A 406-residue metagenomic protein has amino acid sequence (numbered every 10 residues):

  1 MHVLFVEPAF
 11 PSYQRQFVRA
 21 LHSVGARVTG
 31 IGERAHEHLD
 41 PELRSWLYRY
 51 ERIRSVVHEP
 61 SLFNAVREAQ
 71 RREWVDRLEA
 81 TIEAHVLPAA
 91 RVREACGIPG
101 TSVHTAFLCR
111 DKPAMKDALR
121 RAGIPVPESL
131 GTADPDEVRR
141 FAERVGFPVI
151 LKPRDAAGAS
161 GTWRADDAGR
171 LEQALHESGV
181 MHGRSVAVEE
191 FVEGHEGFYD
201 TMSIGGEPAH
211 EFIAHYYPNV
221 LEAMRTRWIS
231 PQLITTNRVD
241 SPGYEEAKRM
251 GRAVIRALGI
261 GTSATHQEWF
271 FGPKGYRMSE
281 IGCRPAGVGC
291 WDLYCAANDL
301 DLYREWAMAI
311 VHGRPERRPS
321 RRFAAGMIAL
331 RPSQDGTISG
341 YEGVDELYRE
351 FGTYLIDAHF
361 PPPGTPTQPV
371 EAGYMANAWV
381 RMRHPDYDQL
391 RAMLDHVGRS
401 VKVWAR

Functional and structural regions predicted by a protein language model:
M1-T105, D136, P332, F360-M375 (+1 more regions): ATP-binding N-terminal substructure of ATP-dependent carboxylate-amine bond-forming enzymes
D111-A187, V192-E193, I204-G206, L233-R249 (+2 more regions): Active-site nucleotide/adenylate-binding loops and adjacent lid/helix of ATP-dependent enzymes
W163, E190, T235-T236, C295 (+1 more regions): Short, well-ordered beta-strand elements within core beta-sheets of diverse protein domains
G169, E190-I260, A264, F271 (+3 more regions): ATP-dependent carboxylate/phosphate-activation module, predominantly the ATP-grasp catalytic core and closely related
N219-M224, P315-R317, P363-V370: Short beta-strand/turn micro-motifs at beta-sheet edges
T262-Q267, E316-R321, W404-R406: Flexible, glycine/charged-enriched surface loops at secondary-structure junctions
T265, L347-P366: A structural supersecondary motif
M308-G352: A glycine-rich beta-turn/hairpin centered on an aromatic-Pro dipeptide
